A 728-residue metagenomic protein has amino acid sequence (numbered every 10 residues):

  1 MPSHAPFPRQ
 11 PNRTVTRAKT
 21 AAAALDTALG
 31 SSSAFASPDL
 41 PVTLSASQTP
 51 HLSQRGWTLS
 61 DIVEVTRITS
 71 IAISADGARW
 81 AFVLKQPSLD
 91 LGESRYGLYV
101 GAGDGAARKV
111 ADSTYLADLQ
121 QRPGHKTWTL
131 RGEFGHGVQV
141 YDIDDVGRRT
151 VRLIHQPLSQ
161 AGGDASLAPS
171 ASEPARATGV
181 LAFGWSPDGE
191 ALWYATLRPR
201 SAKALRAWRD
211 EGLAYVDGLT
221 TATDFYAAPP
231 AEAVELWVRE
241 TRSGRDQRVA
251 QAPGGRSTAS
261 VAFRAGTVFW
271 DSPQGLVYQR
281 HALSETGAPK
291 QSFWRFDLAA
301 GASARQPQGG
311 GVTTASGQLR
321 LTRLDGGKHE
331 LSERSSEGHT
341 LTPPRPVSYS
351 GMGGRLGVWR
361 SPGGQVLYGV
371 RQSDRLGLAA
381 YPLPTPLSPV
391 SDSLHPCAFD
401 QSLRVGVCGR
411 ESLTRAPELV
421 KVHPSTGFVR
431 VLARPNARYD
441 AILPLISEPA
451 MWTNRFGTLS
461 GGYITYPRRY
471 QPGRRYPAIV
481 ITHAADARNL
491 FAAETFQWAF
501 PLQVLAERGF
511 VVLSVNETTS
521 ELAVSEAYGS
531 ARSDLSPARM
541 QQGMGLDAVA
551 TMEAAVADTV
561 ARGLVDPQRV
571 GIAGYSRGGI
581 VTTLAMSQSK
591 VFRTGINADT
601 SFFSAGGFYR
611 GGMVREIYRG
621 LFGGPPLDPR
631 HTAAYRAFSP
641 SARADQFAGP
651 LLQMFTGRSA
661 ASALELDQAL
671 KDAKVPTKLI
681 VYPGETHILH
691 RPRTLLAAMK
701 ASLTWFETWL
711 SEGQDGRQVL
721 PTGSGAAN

Functional and structural regions predicted by a protein language model:
P41, Y96, P157-A175, G179-L181 (+4 more regions): Predominantly five- to eight-bladed beta-propeller fold
L44-R67, Y99-A117, I143-G179, R239-R264 (+6 more regions): Multi-bladed beta-propeller domains
T58-Y96: Beta-strand-rich domains and repeat architectures in extracellular enzymes and scaffolds, especially beta-propellers
S70-A72, W193-T196, A202, P384-Q471 (+4 more regions): Non-catalytic accessory segments flanking enzyme active sites
A72-W80, D118-W128, A182-L192, T267-L276 (+5 more regions): Blade-terminus and WD-like Trp-Asp/Gly-His loop motifs, strongest in beta-propeller folds
L91-G97, H136-Y141, S201-R206, A233-L236 (+4 more regions): Structural motif
A433-G461, T465-R562, Y575: Cap/lid segment of the alpha/beta-hydrolase catalytic domain
V504, S514-N728: Active-site-proximal cap/loop segments of hydrolase catalytic domains
